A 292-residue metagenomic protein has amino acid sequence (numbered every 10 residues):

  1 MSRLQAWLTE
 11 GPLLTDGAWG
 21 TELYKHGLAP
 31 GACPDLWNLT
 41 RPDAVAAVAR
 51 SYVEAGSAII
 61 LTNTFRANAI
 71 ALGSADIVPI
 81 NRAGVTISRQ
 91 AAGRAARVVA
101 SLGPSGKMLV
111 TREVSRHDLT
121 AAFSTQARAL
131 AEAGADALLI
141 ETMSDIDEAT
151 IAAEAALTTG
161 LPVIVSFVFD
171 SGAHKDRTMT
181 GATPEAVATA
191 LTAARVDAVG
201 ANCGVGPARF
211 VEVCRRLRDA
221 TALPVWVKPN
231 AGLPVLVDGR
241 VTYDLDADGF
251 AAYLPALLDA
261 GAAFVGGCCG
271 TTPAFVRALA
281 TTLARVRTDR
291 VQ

Functional and structural regions predicted by a protein language model:
M1-Q292: Domain-level signal for soluble alpha/beta catalytic cores
